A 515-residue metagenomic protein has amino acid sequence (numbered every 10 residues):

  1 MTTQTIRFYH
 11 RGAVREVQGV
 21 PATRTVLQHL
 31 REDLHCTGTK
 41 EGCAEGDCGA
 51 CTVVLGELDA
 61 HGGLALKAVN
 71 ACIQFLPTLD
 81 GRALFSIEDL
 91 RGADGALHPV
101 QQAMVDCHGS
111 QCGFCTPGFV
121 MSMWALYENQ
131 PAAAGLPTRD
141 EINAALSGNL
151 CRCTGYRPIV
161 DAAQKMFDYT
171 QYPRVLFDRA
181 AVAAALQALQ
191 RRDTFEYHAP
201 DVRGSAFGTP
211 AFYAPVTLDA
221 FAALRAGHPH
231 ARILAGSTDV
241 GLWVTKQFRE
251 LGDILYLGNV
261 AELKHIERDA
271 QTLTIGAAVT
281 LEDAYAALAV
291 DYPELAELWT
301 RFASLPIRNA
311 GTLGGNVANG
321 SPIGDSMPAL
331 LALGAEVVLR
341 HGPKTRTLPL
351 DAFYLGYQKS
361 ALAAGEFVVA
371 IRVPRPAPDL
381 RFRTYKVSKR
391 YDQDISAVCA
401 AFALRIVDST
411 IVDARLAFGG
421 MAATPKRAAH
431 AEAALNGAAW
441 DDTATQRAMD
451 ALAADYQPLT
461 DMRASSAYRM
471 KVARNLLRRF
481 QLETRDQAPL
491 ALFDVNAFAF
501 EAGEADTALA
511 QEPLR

Functional and structural regions predicted by a protein language model:
T2-I6: Short structural boundary motif marking the start of a folded domain
A13-A22: Short, contiguous acidic and Ser/Thr-rich linear segments
A22-V53: A basic, amphipathic helix-loop patch mediating RNA/tRNA/ribosome contacts
L30-C36, A96-L97, A132-P137: Short Cys/His-rich Zn2+-coordinating modules
V54, L58-D59, K67-N70, P99-G109 (+2 more regions): C-terminal structural segment of proteins
L55-S86: S4-like RNA-binding module at protein N-termini
G81-C107: NAD(P)H dinucleotide-binding glycine-rich loop of Rossmann-like/cofactor-binding domains, especially the beta1-alpha1
